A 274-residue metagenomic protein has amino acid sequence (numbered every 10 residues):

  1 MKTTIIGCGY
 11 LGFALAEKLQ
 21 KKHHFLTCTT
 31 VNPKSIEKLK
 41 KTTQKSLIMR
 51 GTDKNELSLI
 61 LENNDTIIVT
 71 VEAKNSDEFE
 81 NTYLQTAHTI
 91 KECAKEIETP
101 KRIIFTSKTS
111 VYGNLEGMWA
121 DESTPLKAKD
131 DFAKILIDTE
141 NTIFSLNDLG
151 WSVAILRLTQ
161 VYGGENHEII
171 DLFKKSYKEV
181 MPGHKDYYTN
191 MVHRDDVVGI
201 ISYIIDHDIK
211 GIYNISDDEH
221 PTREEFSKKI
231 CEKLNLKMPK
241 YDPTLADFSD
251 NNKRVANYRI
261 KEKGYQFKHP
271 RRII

Functional and structural regions predicted by a protein language model:
G12-F13: N-terminal Rossmann-fold NAD(P) dinucleotide-binding loop
M49-K54, D247-I274: C-terminal amphipathic/interface module of NAD(P)-dependent oxidoreductases and related NAD-binding regulators
N64-I104: NAD(P)-cofactor binding segment of oxidoreductase domains
T89-D131: Conserved Rossmann-fold NAD(P)-dependent oxidoreductase catalytic core, especially the SDR/UDP-sugar
E116-I155: Catalytic helix-loop patch of NAD(P)-dependent Rossmann-fold dehydrogenases
F144-Y188: NAD(P)-dependent short-chain dehydrogenase/reductase
I170-V180, D186-Y213: Alpha-helical substrate-binding/gating segment
V198-I200, D206-N251: Mid/C-terminal beta-alpha module of Rossmann-like enzyme folds, strongest in SDR-family dehydrogenases/epimerases
